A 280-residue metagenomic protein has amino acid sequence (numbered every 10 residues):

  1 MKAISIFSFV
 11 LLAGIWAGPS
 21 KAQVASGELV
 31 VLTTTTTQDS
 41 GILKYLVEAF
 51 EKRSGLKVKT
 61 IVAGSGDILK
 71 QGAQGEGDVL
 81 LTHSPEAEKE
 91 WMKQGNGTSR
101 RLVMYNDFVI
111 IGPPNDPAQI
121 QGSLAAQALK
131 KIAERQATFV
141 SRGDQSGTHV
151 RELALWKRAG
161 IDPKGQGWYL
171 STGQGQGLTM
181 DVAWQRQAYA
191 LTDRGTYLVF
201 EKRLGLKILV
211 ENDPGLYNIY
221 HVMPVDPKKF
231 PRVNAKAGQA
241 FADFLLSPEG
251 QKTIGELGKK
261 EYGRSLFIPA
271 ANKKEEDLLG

Functional and structural regions predicted by a protein language model:
S5-I15: Bacterial N-terminal signal peptides
P19, Q23-K57, I61, G66 (+4 more regions): Exported/periplasmic ABC-transporter solute-binding proteins
G75, N106-D107: Short, conserved active-site loops that position catalytic residues or coordinate cofactors/metal ions across diverse
V79-Y105: Acidic, polar ligand-binding/catalytic clefts
I110: Serine endopeptidase catalytic core focused on the charge-relay Asp
